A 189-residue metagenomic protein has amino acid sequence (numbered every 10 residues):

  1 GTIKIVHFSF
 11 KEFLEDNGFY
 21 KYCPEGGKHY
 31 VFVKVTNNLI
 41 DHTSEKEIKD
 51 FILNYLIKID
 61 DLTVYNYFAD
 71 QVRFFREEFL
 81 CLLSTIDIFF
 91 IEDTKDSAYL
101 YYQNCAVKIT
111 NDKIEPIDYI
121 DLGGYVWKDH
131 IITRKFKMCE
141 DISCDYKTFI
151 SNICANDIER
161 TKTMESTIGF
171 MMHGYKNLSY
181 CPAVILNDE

Functional and structural regions predicted by a protein language model:
G1-G124: Intein modules and their embedded homing endonuclease domains
Y20-N37, D41-K46, A106-E189: P-loop NTPase catalytic core of nucleic-acid-dependent motor ATPases
